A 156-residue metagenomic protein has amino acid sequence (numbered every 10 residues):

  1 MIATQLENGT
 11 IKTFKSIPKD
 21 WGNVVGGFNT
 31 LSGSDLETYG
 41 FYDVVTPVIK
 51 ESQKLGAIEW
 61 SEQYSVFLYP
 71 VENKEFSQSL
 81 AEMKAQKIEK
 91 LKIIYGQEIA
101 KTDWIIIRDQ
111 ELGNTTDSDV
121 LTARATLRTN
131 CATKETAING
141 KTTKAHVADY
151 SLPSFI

Functional and structural regions predicted by a protein language model:
M1-I156: A preference for well-ordered globular domain cores that mediate specific macromolecular interactions or catalysis
